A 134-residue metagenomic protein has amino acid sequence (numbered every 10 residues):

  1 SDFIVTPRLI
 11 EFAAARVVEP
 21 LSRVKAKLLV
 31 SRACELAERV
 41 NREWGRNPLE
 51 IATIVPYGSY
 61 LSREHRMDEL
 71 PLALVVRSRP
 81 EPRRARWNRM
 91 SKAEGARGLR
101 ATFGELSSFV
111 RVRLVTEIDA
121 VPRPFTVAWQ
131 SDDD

Functional and structural regions predicted by a protein language model:
S1-M67, V76-D134: Catalytic core of pol beta-like nucleotidyltransferases
A73: Phosphate-centric recognition/catalysis
